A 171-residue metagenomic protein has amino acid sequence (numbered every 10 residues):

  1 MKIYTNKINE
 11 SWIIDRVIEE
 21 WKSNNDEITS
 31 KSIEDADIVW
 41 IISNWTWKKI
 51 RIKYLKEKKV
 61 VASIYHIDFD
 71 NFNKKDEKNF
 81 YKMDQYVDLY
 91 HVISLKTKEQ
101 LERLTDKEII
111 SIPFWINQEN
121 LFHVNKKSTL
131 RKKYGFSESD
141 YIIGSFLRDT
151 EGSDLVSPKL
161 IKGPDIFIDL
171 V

Functional and structural regions predicted by a protein language model:
M1-I52: N-terminal pre-catalytic "stem/leader" segment of glycosyltransferase-like enzymes
S11, D15-E19, L95, P164 (+1 more regions): Short, surface-exposed alpha-helical segments at coil->helix boundaries
D35-S43, K53-N71, Y90-H91: Active-site proximal beta-strand in glycosyltransferases
N44, S63-I67, F114, G144-T150: Short loop/turn segments at strand-loop or loop-helix junctions that form parts of catalytic or ligand-binding pockets
F69-Y90: Membrane-proximal helix-turn-helix segments that form the acceptor-binding/catalytic region of lipid-linked
D70-K74, E99, R103, W115-K133 (+1 more regions): Acidic anion/phosphate-binding donor-loop and adjacent secondary structure in glycosyltransferase catalytic cores
D88-Q100, D106-V124, F146: Donor nucleotide-sugar binding/catalytic pocket of nucleotide-sugar-dependent glycosyltransferases
K127-V171: Conserved catalytic-core segment of nucleotide-activated headgroup transferases in glycan assembly
